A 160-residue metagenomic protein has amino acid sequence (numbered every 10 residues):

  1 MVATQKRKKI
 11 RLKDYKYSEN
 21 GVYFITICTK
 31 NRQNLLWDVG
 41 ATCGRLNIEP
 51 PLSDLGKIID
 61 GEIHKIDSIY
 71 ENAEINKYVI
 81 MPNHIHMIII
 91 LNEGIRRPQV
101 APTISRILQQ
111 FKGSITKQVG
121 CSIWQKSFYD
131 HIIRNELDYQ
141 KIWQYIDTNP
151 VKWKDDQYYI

Functional and structural regions predicted by a protein language model:
M1-I160: Short catalytic/metal-binding and nucleic-acid-binding patches
